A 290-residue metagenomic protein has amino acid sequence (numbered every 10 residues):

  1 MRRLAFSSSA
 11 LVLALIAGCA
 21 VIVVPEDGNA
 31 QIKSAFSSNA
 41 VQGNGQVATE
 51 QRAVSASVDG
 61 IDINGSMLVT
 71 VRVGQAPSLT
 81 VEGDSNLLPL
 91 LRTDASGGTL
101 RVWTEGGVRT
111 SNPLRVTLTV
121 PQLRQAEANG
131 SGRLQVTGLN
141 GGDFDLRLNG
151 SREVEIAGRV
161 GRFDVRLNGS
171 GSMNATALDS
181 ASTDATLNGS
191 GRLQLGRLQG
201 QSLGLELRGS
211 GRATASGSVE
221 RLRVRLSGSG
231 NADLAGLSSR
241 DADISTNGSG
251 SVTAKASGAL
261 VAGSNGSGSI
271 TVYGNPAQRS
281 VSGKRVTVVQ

Functional and structural regions predicted by a protein language model:
M1-Q290: Intrinsically disordered, low-complexity terminal regions
